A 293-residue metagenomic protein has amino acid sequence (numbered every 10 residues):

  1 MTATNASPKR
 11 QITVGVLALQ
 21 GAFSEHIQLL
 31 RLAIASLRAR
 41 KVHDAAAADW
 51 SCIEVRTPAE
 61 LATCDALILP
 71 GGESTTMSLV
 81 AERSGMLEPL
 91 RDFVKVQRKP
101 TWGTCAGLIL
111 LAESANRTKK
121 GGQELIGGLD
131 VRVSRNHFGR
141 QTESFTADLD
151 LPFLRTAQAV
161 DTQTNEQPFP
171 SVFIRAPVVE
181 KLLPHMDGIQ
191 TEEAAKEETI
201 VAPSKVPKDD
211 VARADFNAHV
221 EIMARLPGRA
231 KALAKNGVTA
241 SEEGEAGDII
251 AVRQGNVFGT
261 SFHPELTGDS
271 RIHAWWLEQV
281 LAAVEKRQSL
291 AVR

Functional and structural regions predicted by a protein language model:
M1-V96, R135, L183, P264 (+1 more regions): N-terminal beta1-alpha1 cap of cysteine-dependent amidohydrolase-like domains
A3-N5, T13, R135-Q141, A147-R293: Amide-donor transfer/coupling interface in amidating biosynthetic enzymes
L19, T104-A106, R175, F262: A secondary-structure boundary/capping signal
F23, L61, L110, R117 (+3 more regions): Flexible, glycine-rich phosphate/dinucleotide-binding loops and adjacent beta-alpha linkers at cofactor/substrate
T63-C64, Q97-K99, G121-I126, E166-F169 (+2 more regions): Short coil/turn connectors at secondary-structure junctions
I68-L69, G103, T260: Redox-cofactor binding/interface segments in oxidoreductases and associated redox assembly factors
E73-A157: Cysteine-nucleophile active-site neighborhood
